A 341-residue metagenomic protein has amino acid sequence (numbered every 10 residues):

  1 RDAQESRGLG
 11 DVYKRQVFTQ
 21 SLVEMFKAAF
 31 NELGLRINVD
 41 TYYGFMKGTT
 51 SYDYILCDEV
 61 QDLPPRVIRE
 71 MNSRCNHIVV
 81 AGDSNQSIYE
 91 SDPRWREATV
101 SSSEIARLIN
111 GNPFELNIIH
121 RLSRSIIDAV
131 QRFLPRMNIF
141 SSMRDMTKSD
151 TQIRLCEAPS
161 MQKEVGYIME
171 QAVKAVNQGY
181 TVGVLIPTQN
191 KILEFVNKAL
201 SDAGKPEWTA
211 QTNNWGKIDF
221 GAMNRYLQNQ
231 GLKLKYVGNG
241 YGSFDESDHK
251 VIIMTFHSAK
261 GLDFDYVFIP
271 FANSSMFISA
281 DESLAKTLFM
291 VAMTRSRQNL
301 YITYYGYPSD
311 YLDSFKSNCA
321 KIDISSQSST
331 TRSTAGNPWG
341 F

Functional and structural regions predicted by a protein language model:
D2-Y13: Single conserved hydrophobic/aromatic residue that forms the stacking wall/gate of nucleotide- or nucleobase-binding
K14-T50: Inter-Walker segment of RecA-like/P-loop motor cores
V39, L122-S125, T147, V173-Y301 (+3 more regions): Core RecA-like ATPase module of SF1/SF2 helicases and allied nucleic-acid translocases
F45-D53, I68, S73-R74: Short basic/glycine-enriched coil/helix segment immediately N-terminal to the Walker B
S51-P65, V79, N85-I88: SF2 helicase catalytic motif II
E70-S102: Signature of the SF2 helicase/ATPase Hel1-core->accessory helical subdomain module
Q86-E90, S103-M146: Conserved coupling/interface region of RecA-like P-loop/ASCE motor cores
G111-E115, I139-I186, W339: Inter-lobe coupling/hinge region of RecA-like P-loop helicase motors
